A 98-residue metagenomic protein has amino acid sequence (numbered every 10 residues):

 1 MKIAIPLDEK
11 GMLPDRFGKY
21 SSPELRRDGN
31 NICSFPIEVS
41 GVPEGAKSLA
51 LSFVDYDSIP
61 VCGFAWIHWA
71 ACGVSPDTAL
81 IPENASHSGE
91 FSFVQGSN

Functional and structural regions predicted by a protein language model:
M1-N98: N-terminus-centered regions that define maturation/targeting leaders and the start of the first functional domain
